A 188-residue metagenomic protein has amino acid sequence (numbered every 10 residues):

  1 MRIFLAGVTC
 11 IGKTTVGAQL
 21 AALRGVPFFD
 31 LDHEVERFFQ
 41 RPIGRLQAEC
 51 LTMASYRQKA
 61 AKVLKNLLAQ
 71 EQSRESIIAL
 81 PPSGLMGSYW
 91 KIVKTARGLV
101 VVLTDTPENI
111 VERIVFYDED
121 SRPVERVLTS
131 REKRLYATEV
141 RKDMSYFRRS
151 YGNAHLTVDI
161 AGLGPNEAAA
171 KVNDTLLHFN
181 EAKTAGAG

Functional and structural regions predicted by a protein language model:
L5: Hydrophobic anchor at the beta1->P-loop junction of P-loop NTPases
V8: P-loop (Walker A) phosphate-binding loop of NTP-binding proteins
I11: ATP-binding Walker
T14: Walker A/P-loop
Q19, S145-G188: NTP-dependent small-molecule kinase module
A22-V63: Conserved substrate/cofactor phosphate-moiety recognition/catalytic segment in nucleotide-dependent phosphotransferases
S55-L99, L103: Glycine-rich phosphate-binding loop used to anchor ATP phosphates in small-molecule kinases, encompassing both
L99-Y146: A glycine- and Lys/Arg-enriched "phosphate-lid" helix/loop adjacent to the NTP-binding pocket of small-molecule kinases
